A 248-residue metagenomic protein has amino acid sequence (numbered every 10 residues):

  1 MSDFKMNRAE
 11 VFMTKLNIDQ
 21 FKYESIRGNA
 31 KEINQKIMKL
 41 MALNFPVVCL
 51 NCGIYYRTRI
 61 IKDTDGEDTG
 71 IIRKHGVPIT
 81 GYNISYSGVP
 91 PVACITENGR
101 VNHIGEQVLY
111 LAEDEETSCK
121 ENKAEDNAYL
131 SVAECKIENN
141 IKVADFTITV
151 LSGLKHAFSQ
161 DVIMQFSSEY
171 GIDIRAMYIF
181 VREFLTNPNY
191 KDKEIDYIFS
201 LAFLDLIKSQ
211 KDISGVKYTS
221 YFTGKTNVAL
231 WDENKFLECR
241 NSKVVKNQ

Functional and structural regions predicted by a protein language model:
M1-T96, R100-N102, E125-Q248: Active-site and NAD+-binding cores of ADP-ribose-processing enzymes
E106-L111: A short, exposed loop/beta-hairpin motif centered on an aromatic-Gly-Thr core
A112-E115, S200: Short, hydrophobic/amphipathic alpha-helical packing segments that form internal helix faces or helix-helix interfaces
E115-D126: Short active-site loop/helix that positions an aromatic residue
